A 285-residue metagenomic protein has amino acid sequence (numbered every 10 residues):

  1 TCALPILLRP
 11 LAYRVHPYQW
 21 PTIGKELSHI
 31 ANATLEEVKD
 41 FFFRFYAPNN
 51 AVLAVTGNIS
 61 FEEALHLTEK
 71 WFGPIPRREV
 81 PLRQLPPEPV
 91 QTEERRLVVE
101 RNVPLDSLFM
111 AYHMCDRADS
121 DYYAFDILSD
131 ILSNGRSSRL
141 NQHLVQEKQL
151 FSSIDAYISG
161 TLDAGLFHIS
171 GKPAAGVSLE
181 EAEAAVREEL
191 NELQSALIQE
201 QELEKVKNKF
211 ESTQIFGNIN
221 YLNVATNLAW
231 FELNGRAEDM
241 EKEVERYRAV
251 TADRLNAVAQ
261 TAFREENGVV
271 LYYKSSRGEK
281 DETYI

Functional and structural regions predicted by a protein language model:
T1-L4: Short, small-residue-biased leader/transition segments that mark boundaries at the very start of proteins
L7-A51, R83-E88, Q214, W230-T261: Histidine-acidic residue clusters that define the catalytic metal-binding segment of zinc metallopeptidase domains
L8, V38, L53, M110 (+7 more regions): Buried hydrophobic packing residues in well-ordered domains
R14-V15, Q19, S28-A31, A47-P48 (+2 more regions): An aromatic/glycine/proline-enriched structural segment found at the starts of mature extracellular/organellar domains
I30, F109-H113, L132-P173: A structural supersecondary motif
F61-E62, D116-D119, G176-S178, L193: Short beta-strands and strand-coil junctions in structured, solvent-facing domains, enriched
K70-E79, K148, R187-L197: A common structural junction motif
R136, D155, S159-G217, I285: M16/insulysin-pitrilysin zinc metalloprotease superfamily fold
